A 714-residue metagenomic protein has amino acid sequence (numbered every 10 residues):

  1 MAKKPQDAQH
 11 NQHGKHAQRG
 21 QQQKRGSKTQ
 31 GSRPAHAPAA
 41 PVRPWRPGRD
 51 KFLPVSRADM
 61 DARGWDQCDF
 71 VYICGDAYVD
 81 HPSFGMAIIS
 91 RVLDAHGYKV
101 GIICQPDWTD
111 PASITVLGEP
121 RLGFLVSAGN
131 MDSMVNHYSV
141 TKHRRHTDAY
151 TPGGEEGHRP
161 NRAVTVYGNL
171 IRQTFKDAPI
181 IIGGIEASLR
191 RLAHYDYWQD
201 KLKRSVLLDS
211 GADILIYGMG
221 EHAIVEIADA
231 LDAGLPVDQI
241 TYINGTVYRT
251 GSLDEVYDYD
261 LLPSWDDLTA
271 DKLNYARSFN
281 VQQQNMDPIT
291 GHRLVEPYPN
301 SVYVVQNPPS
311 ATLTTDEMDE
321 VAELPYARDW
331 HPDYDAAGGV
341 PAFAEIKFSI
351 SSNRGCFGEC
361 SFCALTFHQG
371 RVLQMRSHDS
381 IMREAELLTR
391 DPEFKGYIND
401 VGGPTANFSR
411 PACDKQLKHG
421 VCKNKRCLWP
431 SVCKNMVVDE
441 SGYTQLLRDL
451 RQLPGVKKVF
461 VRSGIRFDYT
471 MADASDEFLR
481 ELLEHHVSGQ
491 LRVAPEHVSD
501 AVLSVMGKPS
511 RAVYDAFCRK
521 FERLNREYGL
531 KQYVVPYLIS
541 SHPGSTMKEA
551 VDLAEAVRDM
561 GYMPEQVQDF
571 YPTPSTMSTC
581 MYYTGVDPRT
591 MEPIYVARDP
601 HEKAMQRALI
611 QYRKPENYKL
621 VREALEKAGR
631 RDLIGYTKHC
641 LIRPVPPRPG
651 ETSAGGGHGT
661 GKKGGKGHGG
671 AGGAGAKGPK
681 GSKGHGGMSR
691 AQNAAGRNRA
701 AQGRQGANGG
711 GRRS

Functional and structural regions predicted by a protein language model:
A2-R43, H419, K425, I642-S714: Acidic, low-complexity intrinsically disordered tails
A40-Q67, A77, L273-S349: N-terminal [4Fe-4S]-dependent radical SAM core
W65, Y72, I88, I103 (+3 more regions): Conserved SAM/AdoMet-binding glycine-rich loop
I73-Y78, D335-A364, Y397: N-terminal pre-triad scaffold of radical SAM enzymes
A77, G85, C104-P299, Q306-N307: Glycine-rich beta-alpha loop elements in corrinoid/cobalamin-binding modules across cobalamin-dependent enzymes
T109, D238-M286, V302, P309-L313 (+5 more regions): Terminal amphipathic helices with adjacent charged low-complexity linkers/tails
D132-T141, L189-R191, E221-E226, G251-L253 (+7 more regions): Flexible glycine/acidic-rich beta-alpha junction loops that bind and position SAM and/or redox cofactors in anaerobic
D213, V321, C356, I381 (+3 more regions): Conserved, mostly hydrophobic/aromatic
